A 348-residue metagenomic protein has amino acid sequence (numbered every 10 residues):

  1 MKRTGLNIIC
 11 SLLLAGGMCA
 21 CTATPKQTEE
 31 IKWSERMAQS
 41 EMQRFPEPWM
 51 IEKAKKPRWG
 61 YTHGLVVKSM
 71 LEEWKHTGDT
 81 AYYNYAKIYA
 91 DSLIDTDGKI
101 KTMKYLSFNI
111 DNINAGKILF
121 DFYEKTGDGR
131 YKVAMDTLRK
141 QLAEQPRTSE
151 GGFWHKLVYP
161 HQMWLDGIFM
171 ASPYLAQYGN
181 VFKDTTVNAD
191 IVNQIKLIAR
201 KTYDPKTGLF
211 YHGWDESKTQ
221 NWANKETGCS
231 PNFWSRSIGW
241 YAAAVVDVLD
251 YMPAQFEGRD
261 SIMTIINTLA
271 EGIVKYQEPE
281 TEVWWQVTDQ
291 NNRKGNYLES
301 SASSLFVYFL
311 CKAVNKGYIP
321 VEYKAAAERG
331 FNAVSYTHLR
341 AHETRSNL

Functional and structural regions predicted by a protein language model:
M1-Q27: Bacterial Sec-dependent N-terminal signal peptides
T24-I94, G129-T137, Q141-Q145, S149-E150: Low-complexity, Ser/Thr/Pro/Gly-enriched N-terminal "stalk/linker" regions
K26-E35, E73-K87, F122-R139, G179-V192 (+4 more regions): Structural helix-adjacent loops and short alpha-helical linkers that scaffold large soluble proteins
W59-K75, S107-E124, W164-N180, W234-D250 (+1 more regions): Well-ordered alpha-helical segments within folded domains of soluble proteins
N84, T96-W222: Extended ligand-binding groove/face enriched in aromatic
I191-D289: Active-site cradle of extracellular carbohydrate-active enzymes
I266-G330: A beta-strand-loop signature enriched in Asp, Gly, Thr, and Trp that corresponds to the sialidase/neuraminidase Asp-box
T337-T344: Conserved small/polar residues in nucleotide/adenosyl-binding loops
